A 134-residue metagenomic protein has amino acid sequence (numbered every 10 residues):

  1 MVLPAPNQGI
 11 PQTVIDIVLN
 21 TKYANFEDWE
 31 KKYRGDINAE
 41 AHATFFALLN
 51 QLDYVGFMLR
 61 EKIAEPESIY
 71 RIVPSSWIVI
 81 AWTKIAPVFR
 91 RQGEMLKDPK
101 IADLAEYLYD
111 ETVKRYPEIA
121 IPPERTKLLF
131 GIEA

Functional and structural regions predicted by a protein language model:
M1-A134: Amphipathic alpha-helical "stem/stalk" segments
